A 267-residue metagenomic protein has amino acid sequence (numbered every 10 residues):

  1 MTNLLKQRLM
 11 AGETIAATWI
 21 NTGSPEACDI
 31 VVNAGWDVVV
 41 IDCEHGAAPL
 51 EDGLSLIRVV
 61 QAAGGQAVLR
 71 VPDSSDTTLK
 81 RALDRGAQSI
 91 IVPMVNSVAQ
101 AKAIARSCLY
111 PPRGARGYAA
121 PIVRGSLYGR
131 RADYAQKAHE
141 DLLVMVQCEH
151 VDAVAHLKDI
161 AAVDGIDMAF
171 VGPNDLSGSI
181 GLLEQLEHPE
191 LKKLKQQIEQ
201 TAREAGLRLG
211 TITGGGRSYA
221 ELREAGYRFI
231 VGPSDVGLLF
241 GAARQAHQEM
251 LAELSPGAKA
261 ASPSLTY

Functional and structural regions predicted by a protein language model:
M1-A67, V71-S74, R106, V144 (+1 more regions): Conserved N-terminal beta1-alpha1 strand-loop-helix module at the mouth
M1-N21, Y128-E140, Q196-I198, R203-E204 (+2 more regions): N-terminal amphipathic alpha-helix/helix-capping segment at the start of soluble metabolic enzymes
D29-N33, L69, S74-Q88, V92 (+3 more regions): Catalytic cores of alpha/beta
V39-V40, V68, I91, F170 (+2 more regions): Conserved beta-strand positions in the central sheet of alpha/beta enzyme cores
L50-D84, R106-R113, Q136-H139, E187-G210 (+1 more regions): Alpha-helix-loop-beta-strand connector modules within alpha/beta enzyme cores
T77, S89-D164, G178, L254 (+1 more regions): Conserved anion-binding
S89-A103, A169-G178, Y227-A246: Glycine-rich phosphate-binding active-site loops on the catalytic face of alpha/beta enzymes
V171-K192: Glycine/Thr-rich beta-alpha phosphate-binding loop at enzyme active sites
